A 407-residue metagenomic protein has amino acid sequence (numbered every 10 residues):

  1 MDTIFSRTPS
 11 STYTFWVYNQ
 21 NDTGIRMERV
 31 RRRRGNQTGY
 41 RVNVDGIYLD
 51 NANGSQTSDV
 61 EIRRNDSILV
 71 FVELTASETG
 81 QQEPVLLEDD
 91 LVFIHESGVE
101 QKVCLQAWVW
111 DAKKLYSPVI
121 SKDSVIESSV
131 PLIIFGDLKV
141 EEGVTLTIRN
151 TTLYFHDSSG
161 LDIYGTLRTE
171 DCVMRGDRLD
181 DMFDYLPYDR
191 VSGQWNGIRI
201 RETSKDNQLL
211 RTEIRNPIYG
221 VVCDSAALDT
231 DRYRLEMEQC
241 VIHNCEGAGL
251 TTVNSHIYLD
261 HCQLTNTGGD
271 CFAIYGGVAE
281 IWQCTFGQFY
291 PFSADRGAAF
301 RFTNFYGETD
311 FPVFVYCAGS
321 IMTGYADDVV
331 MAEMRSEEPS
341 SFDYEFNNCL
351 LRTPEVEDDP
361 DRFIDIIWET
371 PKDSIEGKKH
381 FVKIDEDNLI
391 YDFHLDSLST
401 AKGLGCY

Functional and structural regions predicted by a protein language model:
M1, Y18-G39, D45-Y48, A107-V109: Short acidic, flexible loop segments centered on an aromatic residue
T3-Y18, A52-Y407: Beta-strand/loop edge motif enriched in small/polar residues
